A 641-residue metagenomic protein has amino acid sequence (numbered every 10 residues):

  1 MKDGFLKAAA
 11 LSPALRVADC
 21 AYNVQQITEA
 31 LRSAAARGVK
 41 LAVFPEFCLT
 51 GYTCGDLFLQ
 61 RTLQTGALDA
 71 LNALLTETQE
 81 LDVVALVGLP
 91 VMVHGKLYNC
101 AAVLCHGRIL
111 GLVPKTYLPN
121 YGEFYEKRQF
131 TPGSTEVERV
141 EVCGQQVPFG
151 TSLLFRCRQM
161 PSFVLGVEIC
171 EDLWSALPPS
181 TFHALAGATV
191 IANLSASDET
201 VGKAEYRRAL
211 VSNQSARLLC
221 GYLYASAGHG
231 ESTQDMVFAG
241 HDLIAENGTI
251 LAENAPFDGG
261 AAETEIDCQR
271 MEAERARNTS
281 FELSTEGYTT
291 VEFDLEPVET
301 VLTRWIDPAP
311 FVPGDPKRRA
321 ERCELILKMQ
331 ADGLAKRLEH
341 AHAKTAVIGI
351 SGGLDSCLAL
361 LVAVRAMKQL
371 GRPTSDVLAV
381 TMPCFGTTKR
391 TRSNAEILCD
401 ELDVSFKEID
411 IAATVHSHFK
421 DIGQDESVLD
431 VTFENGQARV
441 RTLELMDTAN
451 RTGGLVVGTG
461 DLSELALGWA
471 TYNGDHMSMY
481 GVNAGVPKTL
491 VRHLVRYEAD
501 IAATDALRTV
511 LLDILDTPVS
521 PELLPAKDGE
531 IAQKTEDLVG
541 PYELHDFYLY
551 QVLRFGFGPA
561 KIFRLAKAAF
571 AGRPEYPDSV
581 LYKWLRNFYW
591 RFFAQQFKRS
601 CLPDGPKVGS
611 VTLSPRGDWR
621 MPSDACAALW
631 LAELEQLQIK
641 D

Functional and structural regions predicted by a protein language model:
M1-V347, R365-T374, E401, F406: Enzyme catalytic cores with a strong preference for nitrogen-chemistry domains
N23, P161-F163, C220, S232 (+4 more regions): ATP/NTP-dependent adenylation/nucleotidyl-transfer catalytic domains that generate, transfer, or process NMP-activated
